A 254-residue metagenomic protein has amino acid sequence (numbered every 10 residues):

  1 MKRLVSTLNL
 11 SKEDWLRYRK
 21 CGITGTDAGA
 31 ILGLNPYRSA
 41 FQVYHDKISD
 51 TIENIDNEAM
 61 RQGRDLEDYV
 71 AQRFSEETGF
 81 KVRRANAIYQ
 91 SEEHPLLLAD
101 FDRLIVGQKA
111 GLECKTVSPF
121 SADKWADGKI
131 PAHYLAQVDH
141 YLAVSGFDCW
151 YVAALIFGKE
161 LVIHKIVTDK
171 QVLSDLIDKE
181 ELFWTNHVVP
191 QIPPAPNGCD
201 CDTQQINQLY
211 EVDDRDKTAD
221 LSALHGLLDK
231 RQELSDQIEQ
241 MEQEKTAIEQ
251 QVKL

Functional and structural regions predicted by a protein language model:
M1-L254: Accessory terminal regions of nucleic-acid processing enzymes
